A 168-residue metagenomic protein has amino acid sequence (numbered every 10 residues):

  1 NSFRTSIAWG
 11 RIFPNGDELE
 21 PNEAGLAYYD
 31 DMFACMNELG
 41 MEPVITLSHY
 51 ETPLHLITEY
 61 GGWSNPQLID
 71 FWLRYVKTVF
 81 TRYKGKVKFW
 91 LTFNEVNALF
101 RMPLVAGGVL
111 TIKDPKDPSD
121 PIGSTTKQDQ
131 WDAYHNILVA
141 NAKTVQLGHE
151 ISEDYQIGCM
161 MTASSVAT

Functional and structural regions predicted by a protein language model:
N1-Y29: Active-site-adjacent substrate/metal-binding segments within catalytic domains of carbohydrate-active enzymes
D30-T168: Active-site region of glycoside hydrolase catalytic domains
